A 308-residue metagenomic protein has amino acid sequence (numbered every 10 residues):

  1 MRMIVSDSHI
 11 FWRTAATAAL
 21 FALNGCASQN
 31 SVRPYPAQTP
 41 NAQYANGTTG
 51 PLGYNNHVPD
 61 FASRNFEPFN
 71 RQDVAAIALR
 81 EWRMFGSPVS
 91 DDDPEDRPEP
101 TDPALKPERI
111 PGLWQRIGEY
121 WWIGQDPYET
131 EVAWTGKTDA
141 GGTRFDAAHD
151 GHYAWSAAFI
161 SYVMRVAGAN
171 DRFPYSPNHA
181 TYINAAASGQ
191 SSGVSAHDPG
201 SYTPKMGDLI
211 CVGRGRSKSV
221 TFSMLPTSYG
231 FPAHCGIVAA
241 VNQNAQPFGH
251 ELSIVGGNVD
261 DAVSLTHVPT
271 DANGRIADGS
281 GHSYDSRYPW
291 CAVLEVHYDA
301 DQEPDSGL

Functional and structural regions predicted by a protein language model:
R2-A15: Bacterial N-terminal signal peptides that target proteins for export
A22-G25: C-terminal motif of bacterial Sec signal peptides marking the signal peptidase cleavage site
A27-Q29: Bacterial signal peptide processing site
P36-A167, D305-L308: N-terminal capping segments
M84-S90, G168-R172, S217-S219, A262: Secretory-pathway/luminal and periplasmic proteins that interact with or process carbohydrate-rich
S90-D93, P174-S176, F222-S223, L265-H267: Short, solvent-exposed loop/turn and secondary-structure capping segments
R172-D260: ...with weaker cross-activation on analogous glycine-rich loops/strands in unrelated enzymes
S253, N258-L308: Low-complexity, Gly/Ser/Thr/Pro-rich intrinsically disordered linker/tail segments
